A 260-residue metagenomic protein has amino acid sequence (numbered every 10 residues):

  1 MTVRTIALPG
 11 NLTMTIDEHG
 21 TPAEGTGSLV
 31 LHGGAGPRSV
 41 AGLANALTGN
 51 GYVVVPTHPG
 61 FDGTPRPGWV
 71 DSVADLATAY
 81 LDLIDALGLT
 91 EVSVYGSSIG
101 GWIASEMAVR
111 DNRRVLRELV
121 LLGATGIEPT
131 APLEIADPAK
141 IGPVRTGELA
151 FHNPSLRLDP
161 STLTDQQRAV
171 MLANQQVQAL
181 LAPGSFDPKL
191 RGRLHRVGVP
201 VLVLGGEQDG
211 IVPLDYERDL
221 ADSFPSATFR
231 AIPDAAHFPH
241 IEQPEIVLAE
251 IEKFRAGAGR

Functional and structural regions predicted by a protein language model:
L12-P65: Conserved HGGG/HGGXW glycine-rich cap/lid loop of the alpha/beta-hydrolase fold
D17, V54-Y95, A249: Active-site loop/oxyanion-hole signature of alpha/beta-hydrolase fold enzymes
L43, V199, P213-D222: Short alpha-helix in the alpha/beta-hydrolase fold that links the catalytic acid
V92, G96-G101, G206: Conserved alpha/beta-hydrolase "nucleophile elbow" surrounding the catalytic nucleophile
W102-G147: Flexible "cap/lid" loop of the alpha/beta hydrolase fold
T130-G198: Conserved alpha/beta-hydrolase catalytic His-Asp/Glu region
V197, V203-G205, D209: Short beta-strand/loop motif that positions the catalytic acidic residue of the alpha/beta-hydrolase fold
A227-R260: Catalytic active-site module of serine/aspartate enzymes centered on a nucleophile-bearing elbow/loop
